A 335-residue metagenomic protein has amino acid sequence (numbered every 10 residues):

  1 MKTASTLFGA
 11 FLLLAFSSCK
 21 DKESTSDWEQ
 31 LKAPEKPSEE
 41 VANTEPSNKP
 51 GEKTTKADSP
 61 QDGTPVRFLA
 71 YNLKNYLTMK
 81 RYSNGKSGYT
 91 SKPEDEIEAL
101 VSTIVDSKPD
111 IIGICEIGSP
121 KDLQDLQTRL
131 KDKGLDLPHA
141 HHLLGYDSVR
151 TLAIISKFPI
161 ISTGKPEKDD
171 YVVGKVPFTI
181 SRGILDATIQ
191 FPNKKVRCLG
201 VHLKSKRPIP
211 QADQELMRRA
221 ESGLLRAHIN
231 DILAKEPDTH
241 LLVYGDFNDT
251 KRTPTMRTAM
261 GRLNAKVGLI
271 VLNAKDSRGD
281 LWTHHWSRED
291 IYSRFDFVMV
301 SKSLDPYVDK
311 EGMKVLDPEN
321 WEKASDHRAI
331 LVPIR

Functional and structural regions predicted by a protein language model:
M1-S17: Sec-dependent bacterial lipoprotein signal peptides
C19-D132, L144-D147: N-terminal, active-site-proximal structural segment of metallo-dependent hydrolase catalytic domains
E23-E39, N43-K56, T179, N230-L242 (+1 more regions): Metal-dependent phosphoester-hydrolase catalytic domains
Y71-L73, L100-L123, A187, C198 (+4 more regions): Active-site beta-strand/loop signature of hydrolases that rely on acidic residues for catalysis
Y82, P192-E221: Metal-dependent phosphoester/phosphodiester hydrolase catalytic core
G85-S91, P109-E116, H142, G174 (+4 more regions): Second-shell loop/turn segments in exported
I117-R197, V201-L203: Structured beta-strand-rich core segments of catalytic domains in phosphoester-bond hydrolases
S119-K121, D147-V149, K206-P208, N248-P254 (+1 more regions): Active-site environment of divalent metal-dependent phosphoester hydrolases
